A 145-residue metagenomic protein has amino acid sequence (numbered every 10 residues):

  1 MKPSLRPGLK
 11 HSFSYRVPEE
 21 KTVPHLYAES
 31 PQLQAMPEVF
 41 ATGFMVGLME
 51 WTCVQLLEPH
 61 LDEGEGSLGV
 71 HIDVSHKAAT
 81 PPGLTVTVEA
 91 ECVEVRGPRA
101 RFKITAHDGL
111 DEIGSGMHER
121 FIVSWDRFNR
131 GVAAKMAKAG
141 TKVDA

Functional and structural regions predicted by a protein language model:
M1-L5, Q55-D62, H107: Intrinsically disordered, low-complexity boundary segments flanking structured domains
K2-F40: Catalytic strand-loop segment that frames the active site of acyl-thioester-processing enzymes
L9-F13, L68-I72, L84-V88, P98-A100 (+1 more regions): A generic structural signal for short beta-strands and their flanking turns/coil linkers
S12-P18, S75, E119-F121: Generic structural detector for well-ordered beta-strands
V39-G47: Short, conserved micro-motifs enriched in small and acidic residues
C53-T87: Hydrophobic beta-strand-centered segment that forms part of the acyl-chain substrate-binding groove
P81-P82, E91-A145: HotDog/MaoC-like acyl-thioester-processing domains
